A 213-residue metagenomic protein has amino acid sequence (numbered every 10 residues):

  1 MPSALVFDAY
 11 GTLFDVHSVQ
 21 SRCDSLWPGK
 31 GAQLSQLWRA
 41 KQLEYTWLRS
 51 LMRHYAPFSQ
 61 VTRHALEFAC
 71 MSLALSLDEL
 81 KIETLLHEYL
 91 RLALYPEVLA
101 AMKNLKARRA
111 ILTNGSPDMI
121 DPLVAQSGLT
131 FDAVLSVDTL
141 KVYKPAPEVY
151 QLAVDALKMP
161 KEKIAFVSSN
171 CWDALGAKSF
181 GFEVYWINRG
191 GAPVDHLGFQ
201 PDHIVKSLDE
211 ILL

Functional and structural regions predicted by a protein language model:
M1-A40: Active-site neighborhood of HAD-like aspartate-dependent phosphohydrolases
M1-P2, K103, L112, S116-L213: Asp-based, Mg2+/Mn2+-dependent phosphohydrolase catalytic module
S21, L48-M52, A192-G198: Short, flexible, glycine-rich and Lys/Arg-enriched loop motifs at helix boundaries that contact anionic partners
S21-R22, L37, H64-F68, T84 (+4 more regions): Alpha-helical elements of Rossmann-like donor-binding domains used by nucleotide-donor carbohydrate transfer enzymes
W27-G31, S72-L77, S127-T130, K158-M159: Short helix-capping segments at alpha-helix termini
A32, A40, T46-E83: A metal-dependent, Asp-based hydrolase signature
A32, K106-A107, F182: A generic structural motif
Y55, S59-Q60, L77-I111, G115-D121 (+2 more regions): Short, acidic loop-to-helix structural element flanking the phosphoryl-transfer center in phosphate-processing enzymes
